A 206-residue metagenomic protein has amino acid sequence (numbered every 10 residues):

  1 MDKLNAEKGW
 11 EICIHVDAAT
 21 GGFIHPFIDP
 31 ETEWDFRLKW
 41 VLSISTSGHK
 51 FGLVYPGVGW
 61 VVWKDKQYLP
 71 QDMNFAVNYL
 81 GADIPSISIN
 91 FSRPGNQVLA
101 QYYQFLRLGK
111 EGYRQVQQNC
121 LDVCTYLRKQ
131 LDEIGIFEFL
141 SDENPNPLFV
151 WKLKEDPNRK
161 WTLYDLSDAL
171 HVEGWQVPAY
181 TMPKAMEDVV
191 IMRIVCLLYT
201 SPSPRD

Functional and structural regions predicted by a protein language model:
M1-D29: Catalytic PLP-binding core of fold-type I/II PLP enzymes
A19-G21, H49, K66, M182: An acidic- and aromatic-residue-enriched active-site/binding cleft used to recognize and process polar
F27-N146, K152-D156: Active-site C-terminal subdomain of aminotransferase-like
P147-K152, V190-V195: A generic structural motif
P157-D165, S201: Short, conserved charged micro-motifs
L163-L170, R205: Short amphipathic alpha-helices in soluble, non-transmembrane regions that often serve as interface/regulatory elements
E173-R193: Conserved PLP cofactor-binding pocket of PLP-dependent enzymes
Y199-D206: Conserved small/polar residues in nucleotide/adenosyl-binding loops
